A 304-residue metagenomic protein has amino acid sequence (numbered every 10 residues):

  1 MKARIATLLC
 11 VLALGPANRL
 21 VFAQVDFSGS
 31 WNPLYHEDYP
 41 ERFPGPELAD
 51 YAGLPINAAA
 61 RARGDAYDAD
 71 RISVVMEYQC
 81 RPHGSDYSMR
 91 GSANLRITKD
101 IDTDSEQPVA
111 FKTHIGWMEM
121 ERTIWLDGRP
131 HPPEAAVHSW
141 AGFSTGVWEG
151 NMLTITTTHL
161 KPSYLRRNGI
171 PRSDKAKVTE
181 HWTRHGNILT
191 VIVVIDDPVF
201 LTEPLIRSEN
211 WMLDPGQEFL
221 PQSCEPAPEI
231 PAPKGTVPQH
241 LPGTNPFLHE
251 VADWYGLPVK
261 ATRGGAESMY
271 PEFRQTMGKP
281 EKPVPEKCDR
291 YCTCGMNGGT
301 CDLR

Functional and structural regions predicted by a protein language model:
M1-R4: Positively charged n-region of N-terminal signal peptides that target proteins for export
A6-A17: Bacterial N-terminal signal peptides
L20-R304: PEST-like low-complexity, intrinsically disordered acidic/proline/serine-rich tracts that flank trafficking/processing
